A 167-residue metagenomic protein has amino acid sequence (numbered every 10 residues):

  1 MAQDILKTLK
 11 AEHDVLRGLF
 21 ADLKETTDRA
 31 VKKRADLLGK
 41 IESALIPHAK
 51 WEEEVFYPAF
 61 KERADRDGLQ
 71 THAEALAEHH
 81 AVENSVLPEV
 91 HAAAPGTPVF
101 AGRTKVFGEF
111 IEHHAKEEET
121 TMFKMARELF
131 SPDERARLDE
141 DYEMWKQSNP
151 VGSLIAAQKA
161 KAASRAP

Functional and structural regions predicted by a protein language model:
M1-P167: Small-residue-biased structural context
